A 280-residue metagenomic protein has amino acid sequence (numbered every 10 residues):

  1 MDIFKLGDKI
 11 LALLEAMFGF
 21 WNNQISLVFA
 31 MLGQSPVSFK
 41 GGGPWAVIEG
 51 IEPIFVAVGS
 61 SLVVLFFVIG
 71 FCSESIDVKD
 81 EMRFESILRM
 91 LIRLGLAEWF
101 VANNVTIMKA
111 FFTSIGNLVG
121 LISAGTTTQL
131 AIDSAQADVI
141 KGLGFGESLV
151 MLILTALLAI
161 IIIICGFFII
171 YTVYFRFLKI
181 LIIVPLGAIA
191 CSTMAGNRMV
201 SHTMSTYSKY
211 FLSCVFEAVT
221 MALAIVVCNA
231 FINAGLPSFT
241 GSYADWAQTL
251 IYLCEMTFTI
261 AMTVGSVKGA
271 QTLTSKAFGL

Functional and structural regions predicted by a protein language model:
M1-L65, D77-E85, E98-I162, H202-T206 (+2 more regions): Gly/Ser-rich, low-complexity
L62-L96, L186-S201: Hydrophobic transmembrane alpha-helix segments characteristic of membrane transport and insertion machinery
L88-W99, F211-E217: Transmembrane alpha-helical segments of multi-pass membrane proteins
I162-M194, K209-I232: Alpha-helical transmembrane segments of helical membrane proteins, especially in multi-pass transport, channel
